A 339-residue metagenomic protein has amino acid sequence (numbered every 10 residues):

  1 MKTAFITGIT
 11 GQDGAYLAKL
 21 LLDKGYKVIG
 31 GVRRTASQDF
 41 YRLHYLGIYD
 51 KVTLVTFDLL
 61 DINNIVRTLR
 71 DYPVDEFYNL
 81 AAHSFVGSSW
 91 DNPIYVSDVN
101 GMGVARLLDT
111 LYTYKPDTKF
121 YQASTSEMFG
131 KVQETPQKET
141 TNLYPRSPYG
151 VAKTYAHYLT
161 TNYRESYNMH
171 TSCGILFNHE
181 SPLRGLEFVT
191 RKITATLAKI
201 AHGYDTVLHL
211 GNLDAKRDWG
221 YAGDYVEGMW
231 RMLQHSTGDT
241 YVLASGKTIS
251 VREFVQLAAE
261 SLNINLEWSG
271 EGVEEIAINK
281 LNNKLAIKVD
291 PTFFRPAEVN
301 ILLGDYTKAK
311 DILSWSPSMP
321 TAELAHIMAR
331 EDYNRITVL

Functional and structural regions predicted by a protein language model:
M1-H179, G223, M229, L233 (+6 more regions): N-terminal Rossmann-like NAD(P)+-binding domain of SDR-like oxidoreductases, especially those catalyzing
D23, G30-G31, F57, L186 (+2 more regions): C-terminal substrate-binding subdomain of Rossmann-fold SDR/epimerase-dehydratase oxidoreductases
